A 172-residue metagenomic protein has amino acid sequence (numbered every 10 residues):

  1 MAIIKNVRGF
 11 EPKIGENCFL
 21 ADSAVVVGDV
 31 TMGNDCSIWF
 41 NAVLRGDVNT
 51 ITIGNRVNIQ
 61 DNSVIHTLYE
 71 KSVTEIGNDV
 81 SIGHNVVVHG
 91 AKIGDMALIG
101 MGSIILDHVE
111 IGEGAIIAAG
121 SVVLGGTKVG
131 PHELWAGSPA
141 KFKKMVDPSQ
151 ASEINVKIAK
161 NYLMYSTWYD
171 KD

Functional and structural regions predicted by a protein language model:
M1-E11, D47, I53-N55, D61-V64 (+3 more regions): Glycine-rich hexapeptide-repeat left-handed beta-helix
G9, K13-N58, N62-L68: A positional/architectural concept
S81: Short proline/glycine- and basic residue-enriched helix-capping loop/turn segments at helix->loop/beta transitions
